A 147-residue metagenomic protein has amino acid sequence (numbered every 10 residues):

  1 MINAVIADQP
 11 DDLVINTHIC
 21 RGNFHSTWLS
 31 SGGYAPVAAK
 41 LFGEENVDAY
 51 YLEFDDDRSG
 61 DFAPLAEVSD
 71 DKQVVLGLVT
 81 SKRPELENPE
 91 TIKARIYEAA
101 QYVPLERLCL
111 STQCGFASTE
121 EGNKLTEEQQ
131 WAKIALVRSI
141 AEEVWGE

Functional and structural regions predicted by a protein language model:
M1-E147: Domain-level signal for soluble alpha/beta catalytic cores
